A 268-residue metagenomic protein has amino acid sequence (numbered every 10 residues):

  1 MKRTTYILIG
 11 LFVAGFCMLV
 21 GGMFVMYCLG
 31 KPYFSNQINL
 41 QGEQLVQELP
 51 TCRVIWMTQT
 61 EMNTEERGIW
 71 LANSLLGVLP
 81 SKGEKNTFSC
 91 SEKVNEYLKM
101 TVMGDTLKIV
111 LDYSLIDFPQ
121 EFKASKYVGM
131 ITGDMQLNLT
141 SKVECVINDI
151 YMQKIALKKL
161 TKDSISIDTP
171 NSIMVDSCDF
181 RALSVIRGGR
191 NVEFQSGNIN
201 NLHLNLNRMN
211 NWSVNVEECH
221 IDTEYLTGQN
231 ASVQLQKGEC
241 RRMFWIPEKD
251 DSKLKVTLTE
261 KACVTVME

Functional and structural regions predicted by a protein language model:
M1-D168, S172-D176, V185-I186, F194-Q195 (+4 more regions): Intrinsically disordered, low-complexity terminal regions
